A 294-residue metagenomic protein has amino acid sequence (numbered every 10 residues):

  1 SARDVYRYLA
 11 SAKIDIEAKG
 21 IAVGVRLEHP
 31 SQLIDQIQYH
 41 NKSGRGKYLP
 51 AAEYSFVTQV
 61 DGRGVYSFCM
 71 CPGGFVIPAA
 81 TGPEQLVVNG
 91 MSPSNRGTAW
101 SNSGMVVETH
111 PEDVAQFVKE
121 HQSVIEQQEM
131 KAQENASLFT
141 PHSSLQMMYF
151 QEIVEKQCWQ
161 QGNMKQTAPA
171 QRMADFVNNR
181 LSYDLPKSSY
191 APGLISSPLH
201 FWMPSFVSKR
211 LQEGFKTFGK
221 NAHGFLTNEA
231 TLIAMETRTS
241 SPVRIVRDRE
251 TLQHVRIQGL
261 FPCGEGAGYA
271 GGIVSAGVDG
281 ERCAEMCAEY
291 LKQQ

Functional and structural regions predicted by a protein language model:
S1-Q294: Residues forming the flavin
